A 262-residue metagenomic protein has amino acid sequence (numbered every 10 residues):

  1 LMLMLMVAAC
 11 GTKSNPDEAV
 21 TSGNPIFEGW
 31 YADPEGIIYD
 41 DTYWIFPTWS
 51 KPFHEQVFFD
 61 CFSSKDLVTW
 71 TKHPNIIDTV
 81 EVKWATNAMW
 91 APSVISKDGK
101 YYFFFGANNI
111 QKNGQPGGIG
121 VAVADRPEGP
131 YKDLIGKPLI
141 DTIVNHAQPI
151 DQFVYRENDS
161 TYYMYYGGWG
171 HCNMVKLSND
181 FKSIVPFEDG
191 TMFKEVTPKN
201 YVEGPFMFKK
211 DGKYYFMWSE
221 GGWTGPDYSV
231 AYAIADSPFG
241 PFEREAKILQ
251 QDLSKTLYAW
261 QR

Functional and structural regions predicted by a protein language model:
L1-A8: Bacterial N-terminal signal peptides
C10-R262: Carbohydrate-active catalytic/glycan-binding domains of CAZyme proteins, especially the secreted or lumenal ectodomains
